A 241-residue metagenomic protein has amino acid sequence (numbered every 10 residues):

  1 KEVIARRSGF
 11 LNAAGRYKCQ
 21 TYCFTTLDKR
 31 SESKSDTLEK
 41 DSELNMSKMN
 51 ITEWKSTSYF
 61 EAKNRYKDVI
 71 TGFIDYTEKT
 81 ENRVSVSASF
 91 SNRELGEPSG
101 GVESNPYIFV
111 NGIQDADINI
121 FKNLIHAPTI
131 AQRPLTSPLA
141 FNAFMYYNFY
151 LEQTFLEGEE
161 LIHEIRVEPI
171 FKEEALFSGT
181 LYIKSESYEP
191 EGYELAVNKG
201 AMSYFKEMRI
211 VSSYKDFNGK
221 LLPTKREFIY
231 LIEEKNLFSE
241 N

Functional and structural regions predicted by a protein language model:
K1-Y147, G158-E160, F217-N241: Surface-exposed, low-complexity/disordered segments and acidic/polar micro-motifs at processing/linker regions
I125-K184, P190-G192: Extended beta-strand-rich segments in extracellular/periplasmic secretory proteins, especially within noncatalytic
E173-A175, S203-I210: Amphipathic hydrophobic-ligand
G179-L181, S185, R209-G219: Extended lipid/amphipathic-ligand handling interfaces
E189-P190, L221: Hydrophobic "anchor" residues
E194, A201-S203: Acidic, carboxylate-rich catalytic segments that either coordinate divalent cations
L195-V197, N218: Mixed-charge, low-complexity segments
V197-K199, Y230: A short acidic/small-residue loop/turn micro-motif
